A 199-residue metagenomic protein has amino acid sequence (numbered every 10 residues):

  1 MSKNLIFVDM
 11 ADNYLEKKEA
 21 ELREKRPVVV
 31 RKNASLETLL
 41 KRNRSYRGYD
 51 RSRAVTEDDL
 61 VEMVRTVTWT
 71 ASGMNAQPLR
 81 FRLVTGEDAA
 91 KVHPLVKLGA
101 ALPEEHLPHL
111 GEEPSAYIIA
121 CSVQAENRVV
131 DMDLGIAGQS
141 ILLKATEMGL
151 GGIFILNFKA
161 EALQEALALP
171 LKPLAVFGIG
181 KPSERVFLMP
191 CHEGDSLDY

Functional and structural regions predicted by a protein language model:
M1-Y199: Acidic, surface-exposed loops and disordered segments
